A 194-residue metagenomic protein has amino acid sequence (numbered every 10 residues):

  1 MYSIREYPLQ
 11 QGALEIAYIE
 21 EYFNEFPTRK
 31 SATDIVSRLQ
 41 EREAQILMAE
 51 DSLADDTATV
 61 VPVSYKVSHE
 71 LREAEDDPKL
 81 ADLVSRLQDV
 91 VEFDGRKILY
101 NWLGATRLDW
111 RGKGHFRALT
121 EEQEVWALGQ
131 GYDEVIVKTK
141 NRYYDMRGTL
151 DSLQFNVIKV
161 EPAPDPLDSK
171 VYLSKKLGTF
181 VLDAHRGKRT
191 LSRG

Functional and structural regions predicted by a protein language model:
M1-V63, V67: Short amphipathic alpha-helix that is part of the acyltransferase structural core
A44-M48, Y65, I98, L103 (+2 more regions): Short hydrophobic/aromatic beta-strand element in the GNAT-like acyltransferase core that lines or flanks the acyl-donor
D56-L103, P164-D165: Conserved acyl-donor/pantetheine-binding loop and adjacent beta-alpha core of acyl/acetyltransferases and related
I98-L99, A127-K140: Conserved GNAT acetyl-CoA-binding A-motif
T106, G112-V125: Conserved acetyl-CoA-binding loop-helix of GNAT-fold acetyltransferases
T106, V137-R147, P164-P166: Conserved beta-strand-loop-alpha-helix junction that forms the acyl-donor binding cleft
R117, G129, N141-V160: Conserved active-site alpha-helix within GNAT-family acetyltransferase domains
P162-G194: C-terminal "cap" of GNAT-fold acetyltransferases
